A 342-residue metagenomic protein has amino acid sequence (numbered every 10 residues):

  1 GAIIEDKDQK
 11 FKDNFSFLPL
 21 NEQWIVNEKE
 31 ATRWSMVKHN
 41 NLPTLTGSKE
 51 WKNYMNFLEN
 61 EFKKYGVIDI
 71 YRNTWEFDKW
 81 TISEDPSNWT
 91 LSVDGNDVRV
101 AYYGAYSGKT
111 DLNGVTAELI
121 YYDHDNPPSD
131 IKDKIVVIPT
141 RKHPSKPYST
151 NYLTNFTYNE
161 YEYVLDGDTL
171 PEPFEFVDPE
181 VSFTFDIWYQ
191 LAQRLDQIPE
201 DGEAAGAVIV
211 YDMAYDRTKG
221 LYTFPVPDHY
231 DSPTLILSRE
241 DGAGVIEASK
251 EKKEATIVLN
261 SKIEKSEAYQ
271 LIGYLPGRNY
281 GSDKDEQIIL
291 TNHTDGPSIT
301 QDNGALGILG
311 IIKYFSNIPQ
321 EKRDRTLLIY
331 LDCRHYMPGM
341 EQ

Functional and structural regions predicted by a protein language model:
I3-E28: N-terminal low-complexity, Pro/Thr/Ser-rich intrinsically disordered segments that act as propeptides or flexible
P19, I25-K29, S35-P171: Noncatalytic luminal/extracellular "stalk/propeptide" segments of secretory-pathway proteins
E30-V37, K49-E61, Q190-I198, E240-G244 (+3 more regions): Extracytoplasmic/secreted proteins, especially bacterial periplasmic and envelope-associated proteins
W34-M36, Y71-R72, I135-P139, A205-V210 (+4 more regions): Structural recognition of the beta-strand scaffold that forms the well-ordered cores of secreted hydrolase catalytic
K79-D85, S145-T150, Y215-L221, S298-Q301 (+1 more regions): Extracytoplasmic/secreted cell-surface and envelope-processing proteins
K79-V98, G220-D231, L235-L237, M340-Q342: Charged, often glycine-rich, active-site loop that binds/positions anionic groups
Y106-S129, D216, T223-Q301, L309-I318: Soluble metallo-hydrolase cores and metallopeptidase-like ectodomains found primarily in the secretory/periplasmic
G296-Q342: Acidic/histidine-rich catalytic neighborhood of metal-dependent amide-processing enzymes
